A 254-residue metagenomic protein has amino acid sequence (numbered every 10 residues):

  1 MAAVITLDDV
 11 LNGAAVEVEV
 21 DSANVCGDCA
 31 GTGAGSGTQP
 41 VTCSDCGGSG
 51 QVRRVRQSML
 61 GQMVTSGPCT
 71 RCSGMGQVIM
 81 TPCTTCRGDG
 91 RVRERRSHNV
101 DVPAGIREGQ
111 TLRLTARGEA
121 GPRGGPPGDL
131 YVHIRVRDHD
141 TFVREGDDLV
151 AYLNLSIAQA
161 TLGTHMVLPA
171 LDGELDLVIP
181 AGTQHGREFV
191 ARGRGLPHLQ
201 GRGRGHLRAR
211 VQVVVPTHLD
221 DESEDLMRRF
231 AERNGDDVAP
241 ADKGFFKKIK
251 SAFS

Functional and structural regions predicted by a protein language model:
M1-A15, Q77-S254: Charged, often glycine-enriched C-terminal and inter-domain segments that act as flexible interaction/assembly
A3, L7-R93, L168: Cys/His-rich Zn2+-binding cysteine-cluster or related metal-binding knuckle/ribbon modules and their
